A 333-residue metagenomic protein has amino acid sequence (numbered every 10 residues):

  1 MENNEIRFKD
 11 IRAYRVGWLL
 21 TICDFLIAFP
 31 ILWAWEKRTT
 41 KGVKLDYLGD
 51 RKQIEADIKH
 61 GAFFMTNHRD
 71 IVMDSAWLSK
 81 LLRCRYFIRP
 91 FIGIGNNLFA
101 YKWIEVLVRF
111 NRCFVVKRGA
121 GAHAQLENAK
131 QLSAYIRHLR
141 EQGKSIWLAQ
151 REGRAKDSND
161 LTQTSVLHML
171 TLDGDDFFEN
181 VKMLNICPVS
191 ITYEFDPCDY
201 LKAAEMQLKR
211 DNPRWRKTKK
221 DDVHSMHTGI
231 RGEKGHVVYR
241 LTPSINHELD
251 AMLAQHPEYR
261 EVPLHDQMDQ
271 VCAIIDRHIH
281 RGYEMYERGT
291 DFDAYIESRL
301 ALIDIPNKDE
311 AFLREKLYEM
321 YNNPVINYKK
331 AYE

Functional and structural regions predicted by a protein language model:
M1-A62, H68-S79, R83, E105 (+2 more regions): Membrane-anchoring hydrophobic helices of lipid-metabolizing enzymes
F63, P90-I94, L184-S190: A short, conserved acidic/glycine-rich loop-to-beta-strand motif that forms the donor nucleotide-sugar/metal
F63-M65, G93, V115, W147-A149: Structural motif
R69-I71, F99-A100, G121-A124, R154-A155: Glycine-/small-residue-rich active-site loops that bind phosphorylated ligands and cofactors
M73-S75, Y101-I104, D157-S158, P197: Short helix/loop capping segments that flank catalytic or ligand/cofactor-binding pockets
L82-P90: A short alpha->loop->secondary-structure connector
F91-G119, L126: Conserved nucleotide-cofactor-binding alpha/beta core module
A124-E333: Non-catalytic C-terminal accessory region of glycerolipid acyltransferases and related lyso-lipid remodeling enzymes
